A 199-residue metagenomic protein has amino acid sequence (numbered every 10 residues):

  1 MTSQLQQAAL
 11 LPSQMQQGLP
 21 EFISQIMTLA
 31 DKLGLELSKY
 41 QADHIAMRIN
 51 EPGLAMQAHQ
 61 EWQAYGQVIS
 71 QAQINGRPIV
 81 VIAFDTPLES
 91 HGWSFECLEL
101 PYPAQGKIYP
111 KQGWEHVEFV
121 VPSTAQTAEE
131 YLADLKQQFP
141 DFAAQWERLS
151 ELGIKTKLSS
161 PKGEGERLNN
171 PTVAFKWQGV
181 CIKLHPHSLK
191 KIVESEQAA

Functional and structural regions predicted by a protein language model:
T2-D43, M47-A199: Glyoxalase I/VOC metalloenzyme domain signal
